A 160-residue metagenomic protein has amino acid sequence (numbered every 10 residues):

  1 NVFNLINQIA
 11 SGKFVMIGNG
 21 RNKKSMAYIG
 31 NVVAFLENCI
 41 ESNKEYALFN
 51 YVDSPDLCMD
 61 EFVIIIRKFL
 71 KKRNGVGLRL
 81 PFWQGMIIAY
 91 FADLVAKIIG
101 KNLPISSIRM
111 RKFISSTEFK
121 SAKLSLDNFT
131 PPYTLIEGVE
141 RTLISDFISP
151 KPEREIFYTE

Functional and structural regions predicted by a protein language model:
N1-N4, G18-I40, A47, E61: Substrate-positioning beta->alpha
I6-I17, K72-R73, K101-N102: A short C-terminal helix-loop "cap" of Rossmann-like NAD(P)-dependent dehydrogenase/epimerase domains
K13-F14, K44-E45, E118, A122 (+2 more regions): Generic structural signal for secondary-structure transition and capping sites
V15, S25, P55, L78 (+1 more regions): Residues that recognize and position ribonucleotide moieties
I17-G18, V52: Residue-level detector of conserved, well-ordered beta-strand and adjacent loop positions that form binding/recognition
K24-G30, L57, F119, Y133: Residue-level signal for the nucleotide or nucleotide-sugar donor/cofactor binding architecture
I29, I64, I88-F129: Conserved C-terminal active-site "lid" loop/helix of NAD(P)H-dependent oxidoreductases that clamps the redox cofactor
C39-I105, E140-L143, S149-T159: Mid/C-terminal beta-alpha module of Rossmann-like enzyme folds, strongest in SDR-family dehydrogenases/epimerases
